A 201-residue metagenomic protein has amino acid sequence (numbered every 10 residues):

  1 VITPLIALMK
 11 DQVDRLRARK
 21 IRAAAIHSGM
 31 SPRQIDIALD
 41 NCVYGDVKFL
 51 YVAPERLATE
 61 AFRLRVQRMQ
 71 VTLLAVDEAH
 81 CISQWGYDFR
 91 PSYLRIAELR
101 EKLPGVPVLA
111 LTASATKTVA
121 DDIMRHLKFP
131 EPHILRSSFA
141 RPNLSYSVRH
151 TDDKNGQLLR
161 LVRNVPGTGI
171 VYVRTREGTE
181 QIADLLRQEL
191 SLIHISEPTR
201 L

Functional and structural regions predicted by a protein language model:
V1: Functional transmembrane helices that embed catalytic/metal-coordinating motifs
A7-S196, R200: Helicase motor core with emphasis on the C-terminal RecA-like subdomain
